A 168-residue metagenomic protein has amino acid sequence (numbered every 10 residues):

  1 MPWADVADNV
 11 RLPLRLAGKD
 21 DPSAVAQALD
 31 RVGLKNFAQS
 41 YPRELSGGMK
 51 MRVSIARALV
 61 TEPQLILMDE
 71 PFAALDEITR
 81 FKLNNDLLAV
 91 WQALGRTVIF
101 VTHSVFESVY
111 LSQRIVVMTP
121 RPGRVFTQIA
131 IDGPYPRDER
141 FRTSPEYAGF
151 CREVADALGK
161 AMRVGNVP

Functional and structural regions predicted by a protein language model:
A7-R15, P22, A26, A130: Short helical segment in ABC ATPase nucleotide-binding domains corresponding to the A-loop/adjacent helical element
K19-F37, A89: Conserved ABC ATPase "signature" region
S40-R43, T61: Conserved signature/switch motifs of ABC ATPase nucleotide-binding domains
I55: Hydrophobic anchor residue at the start of the ABC signature
I66-D69: Catalytic Walker B motif of ABC-type/P-loop ATPase nucleotide-binding domains
R80-L94: Helical segment within the ABC ATPase nucleotide-binding domain
R96-V101: Conserved H-loop
